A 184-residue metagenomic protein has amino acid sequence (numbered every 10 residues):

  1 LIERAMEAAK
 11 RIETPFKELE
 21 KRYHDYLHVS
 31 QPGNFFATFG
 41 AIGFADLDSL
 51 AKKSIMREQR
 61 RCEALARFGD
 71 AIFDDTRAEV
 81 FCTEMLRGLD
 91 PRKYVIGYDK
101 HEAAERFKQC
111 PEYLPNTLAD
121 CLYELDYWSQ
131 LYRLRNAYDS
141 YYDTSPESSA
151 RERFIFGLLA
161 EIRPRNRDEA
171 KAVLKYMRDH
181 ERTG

Functional and structural regions predicted by a protein language model:
L1-G184: Sequence/structural signature of long amphipathic alpha-helices that form protein-protein interaction faces
